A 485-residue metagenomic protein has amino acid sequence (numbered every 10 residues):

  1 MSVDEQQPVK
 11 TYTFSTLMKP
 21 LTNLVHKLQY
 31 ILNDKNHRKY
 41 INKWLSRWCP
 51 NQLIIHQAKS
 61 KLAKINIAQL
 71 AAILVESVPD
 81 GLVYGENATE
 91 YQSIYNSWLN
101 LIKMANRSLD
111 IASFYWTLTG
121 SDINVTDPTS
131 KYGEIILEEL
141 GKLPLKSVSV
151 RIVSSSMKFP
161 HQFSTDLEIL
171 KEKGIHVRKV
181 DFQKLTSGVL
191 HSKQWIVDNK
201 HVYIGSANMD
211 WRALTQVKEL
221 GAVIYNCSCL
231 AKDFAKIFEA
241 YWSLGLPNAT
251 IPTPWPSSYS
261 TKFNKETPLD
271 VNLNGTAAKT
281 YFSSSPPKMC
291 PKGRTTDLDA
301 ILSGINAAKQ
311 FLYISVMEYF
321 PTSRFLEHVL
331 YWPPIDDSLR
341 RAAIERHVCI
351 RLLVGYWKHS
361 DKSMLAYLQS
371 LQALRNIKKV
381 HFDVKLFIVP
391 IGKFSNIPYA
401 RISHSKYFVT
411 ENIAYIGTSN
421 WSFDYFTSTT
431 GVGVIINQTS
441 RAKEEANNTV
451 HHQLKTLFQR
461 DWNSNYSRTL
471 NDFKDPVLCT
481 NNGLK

Functional and structural regions predicted by a protein language model:
S2-K485: Charged, low-complexity intrinsically disordered terminal segments
